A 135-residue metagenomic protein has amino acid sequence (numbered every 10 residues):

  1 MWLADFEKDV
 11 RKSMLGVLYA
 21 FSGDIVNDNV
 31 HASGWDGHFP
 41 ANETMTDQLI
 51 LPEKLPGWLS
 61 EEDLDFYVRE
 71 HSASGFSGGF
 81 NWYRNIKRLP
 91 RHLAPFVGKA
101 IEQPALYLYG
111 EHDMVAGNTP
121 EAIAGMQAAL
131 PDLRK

Functional and structural regions predicted by a protein language model:
M1-F39: Alpha/beta-hydrolase-fold enzymes
D5, A94-A100, Q127: The feature captures the conserved acid-bearing segment of alpha/beta-hydrolase catalytic domains
R11-L18, P56, V68, F80 (+2 more regions): Non-transmembrane alpha-helical segments in soluble domains of secreted/periplasmic/extracellular proteins
F21, S74, I86-R91, E111-G117: Acidic catalytic loop of the alpha/beta-hydrolase fold
D28-L59: Glycine-rich phosphate/pyrophosphate-binding loop and adjacent beta-alpha nucleotide/cofactor-binding cores
P56-G57, L64, Q127-K135: Catalytic histidine neighborhood in serine/cysteine hydrolases with alpha/beta-hydrolase-type architecture
E62-V97: Active-site nucleophile elbow and catalytic-triad environment of alpha/beta-hydrolase enzymes
I101, Y107-Y109: Short beta-strand/loop motif that positions the catalytic acidic residue of the alpha/beta-hydrolase fold
